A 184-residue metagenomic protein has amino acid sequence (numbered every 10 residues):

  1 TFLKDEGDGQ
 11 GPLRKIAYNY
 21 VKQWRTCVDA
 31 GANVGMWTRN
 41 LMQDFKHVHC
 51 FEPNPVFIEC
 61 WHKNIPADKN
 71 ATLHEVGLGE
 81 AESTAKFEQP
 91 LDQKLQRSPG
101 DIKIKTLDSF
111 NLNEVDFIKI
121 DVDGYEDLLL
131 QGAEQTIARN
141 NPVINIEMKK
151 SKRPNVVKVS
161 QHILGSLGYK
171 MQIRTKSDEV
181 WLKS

Functional and structural regions predicted by a protein language model:
T1-S184: Phosphate/nucleotide-binding beta-alpha loop and adjacent structural elements of enzyme active sites
